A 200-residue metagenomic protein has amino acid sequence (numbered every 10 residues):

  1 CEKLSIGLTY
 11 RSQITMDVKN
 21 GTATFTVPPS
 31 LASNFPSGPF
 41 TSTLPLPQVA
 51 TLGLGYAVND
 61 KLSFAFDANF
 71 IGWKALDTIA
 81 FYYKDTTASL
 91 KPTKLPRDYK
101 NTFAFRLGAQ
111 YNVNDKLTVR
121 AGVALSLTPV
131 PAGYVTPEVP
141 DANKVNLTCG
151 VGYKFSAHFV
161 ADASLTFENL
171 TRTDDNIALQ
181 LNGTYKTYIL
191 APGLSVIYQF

Functional and structural regions predicted by a protein language model:
C1-F200: Outer-membrane beta-barrel porins/channels
